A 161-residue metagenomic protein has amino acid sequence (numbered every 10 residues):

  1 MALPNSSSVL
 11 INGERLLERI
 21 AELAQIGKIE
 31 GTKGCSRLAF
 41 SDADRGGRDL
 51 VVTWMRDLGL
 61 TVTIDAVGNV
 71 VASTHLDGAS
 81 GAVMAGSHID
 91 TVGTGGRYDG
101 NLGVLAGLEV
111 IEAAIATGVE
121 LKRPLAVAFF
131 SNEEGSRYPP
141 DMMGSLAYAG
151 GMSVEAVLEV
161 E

Functional and structural regions predicted by a protein language model:
A2-S41: N-terminal capping segment at the start of a domain
R15-I29, G47, V62, T74-H75 (+1 more regions): N-terminal glycine-rich anion-binding loops that anchor highly charged ligand groups
L23, A85, R97-E134: Alpha-helical metal-binding/catalytic segments enriched in His/Glu/Asp
I29-H75: A non-catalytic alpha/beta surface segment that caps or lines the substrate-entry region of metallo-dependent hydrolase
L58, V70-L102, G107: Catalytic-core environment of secreted peptidases
G95-Y98, G135-M143: Short acidic, glycine/serine/threonine-rich loops at helix termini
L125-A126, P140, G144-E161: A glycine-rich helix N-cap at a beta->alpha junction
